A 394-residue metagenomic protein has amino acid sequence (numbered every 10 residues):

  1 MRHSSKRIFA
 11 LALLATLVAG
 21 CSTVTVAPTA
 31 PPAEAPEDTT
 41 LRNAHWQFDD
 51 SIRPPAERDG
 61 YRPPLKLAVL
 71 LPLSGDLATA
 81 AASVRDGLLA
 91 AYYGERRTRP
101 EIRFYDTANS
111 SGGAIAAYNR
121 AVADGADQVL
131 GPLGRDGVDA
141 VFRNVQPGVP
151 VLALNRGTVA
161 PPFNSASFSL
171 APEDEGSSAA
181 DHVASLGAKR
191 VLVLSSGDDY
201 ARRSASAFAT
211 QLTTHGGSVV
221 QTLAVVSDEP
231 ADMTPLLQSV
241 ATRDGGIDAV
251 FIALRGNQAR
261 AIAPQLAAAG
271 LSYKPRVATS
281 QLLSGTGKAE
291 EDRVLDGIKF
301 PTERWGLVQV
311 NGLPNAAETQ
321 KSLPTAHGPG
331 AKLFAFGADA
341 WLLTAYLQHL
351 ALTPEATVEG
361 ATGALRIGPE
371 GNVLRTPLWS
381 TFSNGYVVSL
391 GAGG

Functional and structural regions predicted by a protein language model:
L17-G20: C-terminal motif of bacterial Sec signal peptides marking the signal peptidase cleavage site
S22-T25: Bacterial signal peptide processing site
A27-D59, E318: Post-signal peptide N-terminal segment of mature Sec-exported envelope proteins
T79-V84, G94-V159: Beta-alpha junction/loop-to-helix N-cap segments that form part of ligand/metal-binding clefts
A121-L133, L152-L154, R190-S195, D244-A259 (+1 more regions): Periplasmic-binding protein-like
N164-A261: Extracellular/periplasmic Venus flytrap/periplasmic-binding protein
I247, A263-A338, L352: Extracellular/periplasmic periplasmic-binding protein-like sensory domains
A316-G393: Segments of small-molecule ligand-sensing domains
